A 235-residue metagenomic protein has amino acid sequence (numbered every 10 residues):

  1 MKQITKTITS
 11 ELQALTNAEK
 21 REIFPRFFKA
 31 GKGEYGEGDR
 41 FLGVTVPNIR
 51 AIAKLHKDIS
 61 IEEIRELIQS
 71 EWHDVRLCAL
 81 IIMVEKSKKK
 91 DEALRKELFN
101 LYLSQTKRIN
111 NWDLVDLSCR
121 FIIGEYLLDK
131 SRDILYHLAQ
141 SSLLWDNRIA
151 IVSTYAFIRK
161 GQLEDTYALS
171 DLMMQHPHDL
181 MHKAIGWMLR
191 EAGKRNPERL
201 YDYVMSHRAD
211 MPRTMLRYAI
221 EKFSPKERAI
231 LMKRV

Functional and structural regions predicted by a protein language model:
M1-V235: Alpha-helical scaffold domains
